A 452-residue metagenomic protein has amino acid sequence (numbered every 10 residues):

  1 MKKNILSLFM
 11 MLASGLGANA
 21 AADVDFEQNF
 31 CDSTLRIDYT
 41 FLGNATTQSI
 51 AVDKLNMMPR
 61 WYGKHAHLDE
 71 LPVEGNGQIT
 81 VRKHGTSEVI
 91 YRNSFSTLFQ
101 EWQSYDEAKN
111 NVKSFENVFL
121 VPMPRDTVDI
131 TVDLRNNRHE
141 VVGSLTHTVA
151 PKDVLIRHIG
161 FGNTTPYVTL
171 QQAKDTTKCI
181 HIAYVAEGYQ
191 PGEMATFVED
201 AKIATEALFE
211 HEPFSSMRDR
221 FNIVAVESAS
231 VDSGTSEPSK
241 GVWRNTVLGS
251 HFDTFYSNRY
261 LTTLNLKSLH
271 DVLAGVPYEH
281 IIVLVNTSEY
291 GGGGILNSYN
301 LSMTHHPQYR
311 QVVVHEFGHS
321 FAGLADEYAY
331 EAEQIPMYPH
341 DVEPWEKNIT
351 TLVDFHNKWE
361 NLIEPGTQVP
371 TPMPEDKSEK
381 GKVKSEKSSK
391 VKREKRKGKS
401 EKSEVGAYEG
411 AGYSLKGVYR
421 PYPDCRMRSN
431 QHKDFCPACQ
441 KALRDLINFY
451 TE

Functional and structural regions predicted by a protein language model:
M1-V24: Bacterial Sec-dependent N-terminal signal peptides
D23-I50, Y328-E452: Replace "(M1/M4/M9/M12/WLM)" with "(e.g., M1/M4/M8/M9/M12/M26/WLM)" and add "not limited to" to clarify scope
N29-V154: Beta-strand-enriched, solvent-exposed domains that form extended recognition/catalytic surfaces
L155-E212, A225-T235: Fold-level signature of zinc-dependent metallopeptidase catalytic domains
K174-K178, S215-R218, L273-Y278, I295 (+3 more regions): Extracellular/periplasmic catalytic domains that process cell-envelope and extracellular macromolecules
T196, G293-V314: Short pre-active-site segment immediately N-terminal to the catalytic Zn-binding motif
R220-L296: Active-site-proximal segments of metallohydrolase catalytic domains
R310-E327: Active-site recognition of the HExxH zinc-binding catalytic motif
